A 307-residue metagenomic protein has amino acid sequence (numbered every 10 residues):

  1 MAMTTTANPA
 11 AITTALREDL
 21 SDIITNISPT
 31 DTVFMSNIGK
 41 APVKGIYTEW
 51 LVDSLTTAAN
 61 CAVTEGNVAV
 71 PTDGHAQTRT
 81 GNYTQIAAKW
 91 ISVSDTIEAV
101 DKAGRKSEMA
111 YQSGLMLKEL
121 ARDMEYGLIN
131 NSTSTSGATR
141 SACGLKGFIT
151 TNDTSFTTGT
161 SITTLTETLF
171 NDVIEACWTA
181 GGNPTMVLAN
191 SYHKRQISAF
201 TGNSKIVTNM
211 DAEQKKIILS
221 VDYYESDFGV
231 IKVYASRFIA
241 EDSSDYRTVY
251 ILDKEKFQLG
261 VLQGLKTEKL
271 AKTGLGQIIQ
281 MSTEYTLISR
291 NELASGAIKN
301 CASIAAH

Functional and structural regions predicted by a protein language model:
M1-H307: Flexible, glycine/threonine- and acidic-rich loop/arm segments that mediate assembly and lattice contacts in viral
